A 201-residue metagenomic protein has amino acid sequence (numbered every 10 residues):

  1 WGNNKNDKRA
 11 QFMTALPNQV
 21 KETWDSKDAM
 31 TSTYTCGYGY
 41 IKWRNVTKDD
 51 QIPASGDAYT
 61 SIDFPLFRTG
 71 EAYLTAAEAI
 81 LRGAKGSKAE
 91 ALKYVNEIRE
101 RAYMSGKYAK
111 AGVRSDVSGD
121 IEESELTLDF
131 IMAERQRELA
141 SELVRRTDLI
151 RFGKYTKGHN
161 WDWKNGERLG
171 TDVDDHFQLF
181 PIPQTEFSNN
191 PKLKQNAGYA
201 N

Functional and structural regions predicted by a protein language model:
W1-G2: Acidic, aliphatic-rich amphipathic alpha-helical segments
K5-N201: Acidic/polar-rich alpha-helix caps and helix-coil junctions
